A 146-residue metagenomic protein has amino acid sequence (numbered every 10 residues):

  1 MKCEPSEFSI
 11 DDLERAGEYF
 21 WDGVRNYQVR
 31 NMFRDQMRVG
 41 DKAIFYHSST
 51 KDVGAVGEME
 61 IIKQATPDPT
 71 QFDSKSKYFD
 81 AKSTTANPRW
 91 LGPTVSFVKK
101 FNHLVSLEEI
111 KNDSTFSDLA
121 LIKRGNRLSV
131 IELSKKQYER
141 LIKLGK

Functional and structural regions predicted by a protein language model:
M1-V39, Q137-Y138, G145-K146: Compositionally biased, charged N-terminal/linker segments
K2-F8, G54-A55, S74, Y78: A cross-family signal for N-terminal binding/gating loops and helix N-caps that shape access to the active site
D12-L13, Q71, S106-E108, L141-L144: A short secondary-structure junction signal
I44-F45, E60: Hydrophobic beta-strand signal
Y46-V53: Short, charged beta-turn/beta-strand-edge "cap" motif at the junction between a beta-strand and an adjacent loop
G57-L128: Aromatic- and Lys/Arg-enriched surface recognition patch
